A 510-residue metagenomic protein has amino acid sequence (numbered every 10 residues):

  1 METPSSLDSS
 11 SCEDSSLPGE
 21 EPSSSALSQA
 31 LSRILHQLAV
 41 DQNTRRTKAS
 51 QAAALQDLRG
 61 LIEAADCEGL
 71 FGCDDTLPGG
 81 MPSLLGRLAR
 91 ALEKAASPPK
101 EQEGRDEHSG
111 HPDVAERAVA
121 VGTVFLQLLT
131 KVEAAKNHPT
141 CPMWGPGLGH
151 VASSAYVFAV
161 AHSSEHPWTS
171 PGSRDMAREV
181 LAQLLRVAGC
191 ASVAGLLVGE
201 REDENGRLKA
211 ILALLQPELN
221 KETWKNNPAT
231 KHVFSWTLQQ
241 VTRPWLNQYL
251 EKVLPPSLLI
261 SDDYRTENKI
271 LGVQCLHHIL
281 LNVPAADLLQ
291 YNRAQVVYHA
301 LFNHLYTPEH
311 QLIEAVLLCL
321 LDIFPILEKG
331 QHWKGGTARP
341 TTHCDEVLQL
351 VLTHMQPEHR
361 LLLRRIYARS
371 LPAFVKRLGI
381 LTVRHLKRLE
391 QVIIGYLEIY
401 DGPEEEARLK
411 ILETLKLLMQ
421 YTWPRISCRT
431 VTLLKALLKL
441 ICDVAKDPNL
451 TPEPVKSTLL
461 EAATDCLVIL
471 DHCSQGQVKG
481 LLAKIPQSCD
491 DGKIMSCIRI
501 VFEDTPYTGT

Functional and structural regions predicted by a protein language model:
M1-L85, S97, P112, E116: N-terminal alpha-helical scaffolding segments that mark the starts of alpha-solenoid/helical-repeat architectures
E2, P18, P22, D41-A49 (+16 more regions): Short coil/turn segments at helix-helix junctions and helix-capping linkers within large alpha-helical proteins
E2-L31, T44, S154, P171 (+4 more regions): Charge-rich, low-complexity intrinsically disordered regions
S23-H36, C73-A89, W144-V157, R201-Q216 (+10 more regions): Core helices of alpha-solenoid repeat scaffolds
K48-L70, A115-H138, R178-V193, I211-L214 (+8 more regions): HEAT-repeat alpha-solenoid elements in large eukaryotic scaffold proteins
L88-A120, A159-M176, S261, R265-Q331: Helix-rich alpha-solenoid scaffolding regions
R90, K94, P98, E107 (+2 more regions): Extended alpha-helical scaffold segments
A177, A188-G189, H310, A463-T510: Eukaryotic acidic, Ser/Thr-rich intrinsically disordered low-complexity regions
